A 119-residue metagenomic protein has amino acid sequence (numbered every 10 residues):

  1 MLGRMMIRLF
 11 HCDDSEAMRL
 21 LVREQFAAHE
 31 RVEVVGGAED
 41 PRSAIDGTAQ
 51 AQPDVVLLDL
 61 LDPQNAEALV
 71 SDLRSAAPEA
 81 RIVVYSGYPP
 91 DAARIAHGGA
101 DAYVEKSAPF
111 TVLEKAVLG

Functional and structural regions predicted by a protein language model:
M1-R8, M18, T111-G119: Non-catalytic signal-transmission and effector/linker regions of two-component phosphorelay proteins
M6-A17, V22, F26, V56: Conserved acidic segment of CheY-like receiver
G37-V55: Acidic, metal-coordinating helix/loop segments flanking the phosphotransfer/catalytic sites of two-component signaling
P41, L57-L73: Conserved phosphotransfer microenvironments
A49-A51, L73-E79, G98: Conserved phosphotransfer cores of two-component systems
V83-Y85: Hydrophobic/aromatic residues positioned on beta-strands within the core alpha/beta folds
A96-V104: As written
S107-A108: Hydrophobic/aromatic docking surface of two-component receiver
